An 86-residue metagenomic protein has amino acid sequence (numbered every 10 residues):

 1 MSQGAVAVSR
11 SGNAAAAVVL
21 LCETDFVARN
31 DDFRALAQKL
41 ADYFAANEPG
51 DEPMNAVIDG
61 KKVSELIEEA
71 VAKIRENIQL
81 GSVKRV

Functional and structural regions predicted by a protein language model:
M1-V86: N-terminal assembly/interaction segments in proteins that build large macromolecular machines
